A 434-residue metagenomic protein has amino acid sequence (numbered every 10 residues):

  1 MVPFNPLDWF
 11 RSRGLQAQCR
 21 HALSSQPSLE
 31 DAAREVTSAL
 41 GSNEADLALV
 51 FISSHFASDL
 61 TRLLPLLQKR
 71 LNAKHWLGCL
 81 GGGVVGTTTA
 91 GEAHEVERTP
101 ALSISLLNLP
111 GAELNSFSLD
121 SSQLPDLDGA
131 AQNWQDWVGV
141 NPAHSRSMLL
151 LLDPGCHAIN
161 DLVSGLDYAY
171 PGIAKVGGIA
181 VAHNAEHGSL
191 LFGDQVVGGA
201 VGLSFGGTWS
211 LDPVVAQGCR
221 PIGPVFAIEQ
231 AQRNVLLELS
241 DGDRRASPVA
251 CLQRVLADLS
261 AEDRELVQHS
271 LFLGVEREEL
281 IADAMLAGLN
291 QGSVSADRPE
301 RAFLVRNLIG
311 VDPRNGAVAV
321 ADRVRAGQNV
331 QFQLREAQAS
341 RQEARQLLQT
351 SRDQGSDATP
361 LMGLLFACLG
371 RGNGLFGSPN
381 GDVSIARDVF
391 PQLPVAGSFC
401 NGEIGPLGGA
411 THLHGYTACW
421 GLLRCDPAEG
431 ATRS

Functional and structural regions predicted by a protein language model:
V2-T61, L66-Q68, K74, C79-S147 (+3 more regions): Small-residue-enriched flexible segments
